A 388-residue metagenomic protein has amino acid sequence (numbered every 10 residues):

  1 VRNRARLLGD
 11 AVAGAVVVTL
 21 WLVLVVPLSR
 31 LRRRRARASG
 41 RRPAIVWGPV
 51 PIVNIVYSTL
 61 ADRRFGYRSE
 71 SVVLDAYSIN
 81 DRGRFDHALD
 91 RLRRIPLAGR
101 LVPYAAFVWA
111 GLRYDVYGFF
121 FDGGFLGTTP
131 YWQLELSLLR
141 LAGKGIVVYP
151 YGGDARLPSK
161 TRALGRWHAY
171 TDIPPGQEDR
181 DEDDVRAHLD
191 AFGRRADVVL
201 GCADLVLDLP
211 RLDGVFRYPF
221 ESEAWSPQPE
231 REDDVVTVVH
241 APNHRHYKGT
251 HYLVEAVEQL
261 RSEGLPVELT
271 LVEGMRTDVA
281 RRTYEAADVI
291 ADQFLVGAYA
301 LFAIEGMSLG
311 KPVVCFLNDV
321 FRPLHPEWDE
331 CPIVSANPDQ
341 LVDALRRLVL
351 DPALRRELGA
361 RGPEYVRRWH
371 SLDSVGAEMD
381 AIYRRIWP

Functional and structural regions predicted by a protein language model:
R42-P49, F107-Y131, V147-V148, V289 (+1 more regions): Short N-terminal targeting/anchoring amphipathic segment
V53, A353-R384: A charged, aromatic-enriched C-terminal amphipathic alpha-helix characteristic of glycosyltransferases across folds
V53-L60, R245-Q259: A conserved mid-protein helix/loop that constitutes part of the nucleotide-sugar donor-binding site
A105-V108, L134-L141, G145, L157 (+1 more regions): Membrane-proximal helix-turn-helix segments that form the acceptor-binding/catalytic region of lipid-linked
G214-K248, V254: Conserved donor-binding/catalytic core segment of Leloir-type glycosyltransferases
E285-A298, K311, P323: Acidic donor-binding loop of glycosyltransferase active sites
P312-D319: Short hydrophobic beta-strand element within catalytic cores of glycosyltransferases and related nucleotide-activated
R322-R346: Change "using UDP/GDP/dTDP sugars" to "using nucleotide sugars
